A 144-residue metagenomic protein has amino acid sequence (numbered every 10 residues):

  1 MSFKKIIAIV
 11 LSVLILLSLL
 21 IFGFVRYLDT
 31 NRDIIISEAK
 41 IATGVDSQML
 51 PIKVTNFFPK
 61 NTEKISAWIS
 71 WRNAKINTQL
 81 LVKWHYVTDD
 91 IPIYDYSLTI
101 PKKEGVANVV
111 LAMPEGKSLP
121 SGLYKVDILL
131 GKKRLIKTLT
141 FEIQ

Functional and structural regions predicted by a protein language model:
M1-I7: Short, low-complexity patches enriched in S/T/P/G
I7-A8, D29: Sequence-pattern detector for short linear motifs and compositional/periodic biases rather than a specific fold
I9-F22: Hydrophobic membrane-insertion alpha-helices, especially the h-region of bacterial N-terminal signal peptides
V25-S121, D127-K137: Contiguous segments within soluble domain cores/interaction surfaces
